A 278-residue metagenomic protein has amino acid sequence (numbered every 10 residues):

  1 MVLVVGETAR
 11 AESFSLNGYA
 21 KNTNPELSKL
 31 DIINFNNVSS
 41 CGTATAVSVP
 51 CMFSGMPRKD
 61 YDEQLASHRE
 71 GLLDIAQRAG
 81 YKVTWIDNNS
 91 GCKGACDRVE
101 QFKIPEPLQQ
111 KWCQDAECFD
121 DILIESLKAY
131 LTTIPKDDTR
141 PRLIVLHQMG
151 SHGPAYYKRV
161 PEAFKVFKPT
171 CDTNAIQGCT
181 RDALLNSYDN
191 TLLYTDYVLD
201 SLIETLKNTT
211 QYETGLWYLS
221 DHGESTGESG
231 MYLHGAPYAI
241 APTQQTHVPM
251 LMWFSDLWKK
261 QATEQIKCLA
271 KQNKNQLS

Functional and structural regions predicted by a protein language model:
M1-S278: Catalytic domains that recognize anionic headgroups
